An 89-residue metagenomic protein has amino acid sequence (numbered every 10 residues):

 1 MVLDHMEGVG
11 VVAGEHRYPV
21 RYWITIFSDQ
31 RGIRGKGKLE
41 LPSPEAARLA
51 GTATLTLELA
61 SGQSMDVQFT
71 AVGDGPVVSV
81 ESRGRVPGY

Functional and structural regions predicted by a protein language model:
M1, S28-Q30, A46-R48, E58-A60 (+1 more regions): Sterically constrained small-residue positions within well-ordered secondary structures of folded domains
M1-M6, K38-E40, P44, G62 (+1 more regions): Signature of dsDNA virion morphogenesis modules
M1-Q30: Solvent-exposed edge beta-strands and adjacent loop segments that serve as assembly or binding interfaces
D4-A13, G51-S61: Short conserved beta-strand and strand-loop elements enriched in small hydrophobics with frequent Asp/Gly
V9, R21-W23, R34-K38, T54-T56 (+2 more regions): Beta-strand secondary-structure signal
V12-G14, G32, P44, G88: Amphipathic, alpha-helical segments enriched in basic
I26-G51: Short, conserved turn/kink motifs that form compact alpha/beta structural patches or helix kinks used as
T54-Y89: Short, compact, well-ordered microdomains
